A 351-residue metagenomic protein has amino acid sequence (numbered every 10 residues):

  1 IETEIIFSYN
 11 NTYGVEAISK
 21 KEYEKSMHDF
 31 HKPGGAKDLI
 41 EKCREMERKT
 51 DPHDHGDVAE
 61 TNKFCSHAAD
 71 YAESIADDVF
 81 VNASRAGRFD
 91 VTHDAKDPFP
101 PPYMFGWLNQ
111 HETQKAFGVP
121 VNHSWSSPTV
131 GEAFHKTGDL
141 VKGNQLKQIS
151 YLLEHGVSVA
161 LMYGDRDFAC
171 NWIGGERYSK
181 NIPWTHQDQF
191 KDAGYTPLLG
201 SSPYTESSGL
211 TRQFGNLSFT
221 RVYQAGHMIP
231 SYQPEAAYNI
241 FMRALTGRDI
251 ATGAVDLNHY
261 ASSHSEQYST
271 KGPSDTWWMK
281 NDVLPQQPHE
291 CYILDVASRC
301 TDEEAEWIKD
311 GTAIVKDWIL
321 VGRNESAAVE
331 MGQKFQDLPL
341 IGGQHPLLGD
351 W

Functional and structural regions predicted by a protein language model:
I1-A160, R166-F168, W172-I173, K180-H186 (+2 more regions): Accessory cap/linker subdomain of secreted extracellular hydrolases
L152-H155, L210-F214, S231: Extracellular/periplasmic catalytic domains that process cell-envelope and extracellular macromolecules
V159-M162, S218-R221: Structural recognition of the beta-strand scaffold that forms the well-ordered cores of secreted hydrolase catalytic
D165-R166, Q224-G226: Acidic beta-to-alpha connecting loop that harbors the catalytic carboxylate
I173-F214, R243-A251: Active-site-adjacent alpha-helix of alpha/beta-hydrolase-fold enzymes
G226-Y232: Catalytic histidine-centered segment of alpha/beta-hydrolase-like enzymes
P234-Y238: Short, amphipathic alpha-helical "lid/cap" segments that border enzyme active or binding sites
